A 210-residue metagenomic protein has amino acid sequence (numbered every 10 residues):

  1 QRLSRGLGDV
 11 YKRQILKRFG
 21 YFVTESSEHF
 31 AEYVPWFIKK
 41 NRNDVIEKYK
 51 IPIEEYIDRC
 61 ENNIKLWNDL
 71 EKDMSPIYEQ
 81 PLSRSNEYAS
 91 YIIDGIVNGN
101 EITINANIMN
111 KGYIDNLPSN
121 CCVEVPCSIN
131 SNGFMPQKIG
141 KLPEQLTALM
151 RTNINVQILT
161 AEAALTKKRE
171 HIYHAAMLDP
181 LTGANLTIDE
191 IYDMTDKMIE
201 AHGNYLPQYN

Functional and structural regions predicted by a protein language model:
R2: Cationic, low-complexity basic patches in intrinsically disordered or flexible, solvent-exposed regions
R5-N210: Long, compositionally biased stretches enriched for glycine and/or charged residues
